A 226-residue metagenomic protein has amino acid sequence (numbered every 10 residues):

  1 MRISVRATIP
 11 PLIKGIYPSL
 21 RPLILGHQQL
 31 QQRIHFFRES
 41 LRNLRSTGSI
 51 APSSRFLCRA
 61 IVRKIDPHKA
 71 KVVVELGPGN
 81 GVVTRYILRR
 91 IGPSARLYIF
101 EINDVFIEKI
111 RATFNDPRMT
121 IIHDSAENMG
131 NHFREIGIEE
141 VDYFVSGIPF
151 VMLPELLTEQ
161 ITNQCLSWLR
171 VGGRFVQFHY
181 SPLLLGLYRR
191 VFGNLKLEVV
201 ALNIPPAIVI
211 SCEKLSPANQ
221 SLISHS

Functional and structural regions predicted by a protein language model:
Q29-P67: Class I SAM-dependent methyltransferase Rossmann-like catalytic core, especially the SAM/SAH-binding loop
A70-G79: Conserved class I S-adenosyl-L-methionine
N80-P93: Conserved SAM-binding loop of SAM-dependent methyltransferases across substrates and taxa, primarily the Class I
R96-E101: Conserved SAM-binding motif I beta-strand of class I
F106-I136: S-adenosyl-L-methionine
E159-V171: A short glycine-rich, Lys/Arg-flanked "PGG" loop and its adjoining helix->strand segment in the class I
V171-H179: Conserved beta-strand signature within the Rossmann-like core of class I S-adenosyl-L-methionine
V200-S226: Core SAM-dependent methyltransferase catalytic element
